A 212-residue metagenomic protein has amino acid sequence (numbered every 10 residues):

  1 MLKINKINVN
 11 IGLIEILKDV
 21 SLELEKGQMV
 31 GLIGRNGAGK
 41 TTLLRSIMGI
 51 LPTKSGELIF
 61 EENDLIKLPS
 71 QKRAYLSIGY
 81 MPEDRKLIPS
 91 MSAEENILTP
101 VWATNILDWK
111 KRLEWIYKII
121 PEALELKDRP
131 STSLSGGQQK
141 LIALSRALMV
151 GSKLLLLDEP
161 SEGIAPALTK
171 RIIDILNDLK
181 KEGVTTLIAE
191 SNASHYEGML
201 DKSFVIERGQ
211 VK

Functional and structural regions predicted by a protein language model:
L2-I4, L17: Conserved structural motif at the start of ABC-family nucleotide-binding domains
G12, M91, E95-K111, I119-P121: ABC-type ATPase nucleotide-binding domains, specifically the catalytic core motifs of the NBD
I33-R35: The feature captures the beta-strand-to-loop junction immediately N-terminal to the Walker
M48: Helix-to-loop junction immediately C-terminal to a conserved catalytic motif
P52, D64-D84, L113, K127: ABC ATPase NBD coupling module
G56-D64, L76, W109-K111, K118: Conserved ABC transporter NBD signature motif
P130-L134, Q138: Conserved ABC ATPase signature
A147-L148: ABC ATPase C-loop
